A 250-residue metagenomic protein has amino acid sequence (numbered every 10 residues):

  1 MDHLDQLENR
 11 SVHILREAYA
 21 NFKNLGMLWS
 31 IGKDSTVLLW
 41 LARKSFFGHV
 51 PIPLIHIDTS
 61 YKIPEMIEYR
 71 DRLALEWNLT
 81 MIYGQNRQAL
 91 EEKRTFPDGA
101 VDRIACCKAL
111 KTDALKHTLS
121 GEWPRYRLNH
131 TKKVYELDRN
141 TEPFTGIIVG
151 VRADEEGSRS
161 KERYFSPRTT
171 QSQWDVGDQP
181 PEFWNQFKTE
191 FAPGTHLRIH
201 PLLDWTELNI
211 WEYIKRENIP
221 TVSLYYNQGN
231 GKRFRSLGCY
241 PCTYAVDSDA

Functional and structural regions predicted by a protein language model:
M1-A250: Nucleotide-activated chemistry modules centered on ATP-dependent adenylation/adenylyltransferase
